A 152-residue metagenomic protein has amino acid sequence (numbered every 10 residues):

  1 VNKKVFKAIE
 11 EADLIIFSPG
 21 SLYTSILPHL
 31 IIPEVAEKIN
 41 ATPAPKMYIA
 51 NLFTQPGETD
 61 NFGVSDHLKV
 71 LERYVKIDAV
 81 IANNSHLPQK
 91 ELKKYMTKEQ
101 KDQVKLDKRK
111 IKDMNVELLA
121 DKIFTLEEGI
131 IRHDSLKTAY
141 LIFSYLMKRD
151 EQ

Functional and structural regions predicted by a protein language model:
V1-A8, L30-I31: Active-site glycine-rich loop that binds ribose-phosphate moieties when present
A12: An anion/phosphate-binding loop that grips the pyrophosphate of nucleotide cofactors and donors
I16-S18, M47-I49, I81: Structural motif
G20-L22, S85: Flexible loop residues that form catalytic and substrate-binding hotspots at small-molecule/glycan-binding clefts
L22, I26-K76, E91-K94: Conserved phosphate- and dinucleotide-binding cores of soluble alpha/beta proteins, encompassing both enzyme active
N61-Q152: C-terminal functional extensions of proteins
